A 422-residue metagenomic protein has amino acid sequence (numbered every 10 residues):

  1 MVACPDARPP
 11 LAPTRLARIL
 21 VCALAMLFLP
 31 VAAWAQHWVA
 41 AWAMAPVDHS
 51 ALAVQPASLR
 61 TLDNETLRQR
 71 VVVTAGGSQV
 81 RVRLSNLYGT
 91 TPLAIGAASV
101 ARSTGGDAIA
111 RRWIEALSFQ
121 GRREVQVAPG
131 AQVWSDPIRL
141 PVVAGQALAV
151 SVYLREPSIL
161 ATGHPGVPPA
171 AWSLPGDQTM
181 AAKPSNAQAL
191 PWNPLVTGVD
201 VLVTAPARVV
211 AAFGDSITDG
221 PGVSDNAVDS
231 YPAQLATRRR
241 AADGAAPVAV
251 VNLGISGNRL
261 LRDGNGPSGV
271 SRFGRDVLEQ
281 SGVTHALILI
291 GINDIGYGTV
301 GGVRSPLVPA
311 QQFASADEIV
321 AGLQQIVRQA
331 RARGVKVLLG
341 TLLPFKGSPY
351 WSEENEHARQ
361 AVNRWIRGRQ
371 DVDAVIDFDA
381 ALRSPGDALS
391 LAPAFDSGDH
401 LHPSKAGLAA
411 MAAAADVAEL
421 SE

Functional and structural regions predicted by a protein language model:
V2, W34-F213, V223-N226, G244 (+1 more regions): N-terminal secretory targeting modules
V2-V21: Bacterial N-terminal signal peptides that target proteins for export
I19-P30: Bacterial N-terminal signal peptides
W42, D63-Q69, P92, A98-A101 (+5 more regions): Conserved SGNH/GDSL esterase-like catalytic core that processes O-acyl groups on lipids and polysaccharides
S85, Y153, F213-S216, L253-S256 (+3 more regions): Active-site-proximal beta-strand/loop segments in catalytic clefts of secreted hydrolases
V270, G296-G298, R304, L342-E422: Catalytic His-Asp segment of secreted/periplasmic serine-dependent ester chemistry enzymes
Q324-R331: Surface-exposed amphipathic alpha-helices with a cationic face
